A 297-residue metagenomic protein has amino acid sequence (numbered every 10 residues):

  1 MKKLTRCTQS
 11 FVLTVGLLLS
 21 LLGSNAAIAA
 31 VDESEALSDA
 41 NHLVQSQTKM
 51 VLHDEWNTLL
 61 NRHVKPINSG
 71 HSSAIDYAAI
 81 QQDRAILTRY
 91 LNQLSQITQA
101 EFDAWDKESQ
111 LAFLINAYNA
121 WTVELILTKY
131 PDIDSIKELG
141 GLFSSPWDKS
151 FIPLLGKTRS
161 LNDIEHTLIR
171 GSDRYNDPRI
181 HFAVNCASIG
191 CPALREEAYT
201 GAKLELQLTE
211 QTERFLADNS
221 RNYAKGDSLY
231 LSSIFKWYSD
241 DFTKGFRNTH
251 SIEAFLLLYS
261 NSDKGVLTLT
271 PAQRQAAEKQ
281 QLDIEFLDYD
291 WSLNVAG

Functional and structural regions predicted by a protein language model:
M1-C7: N-terminal secretory signal peptides that target proteins for export/translocation
C7, F11, P146-D148: Proteins with a high burden of low-complexity, intrinsically disordered sequence enriched in S/T/G/P/A and R, requiring
S10-G23: Bacterial N-terminal signal peptides
S24-A29: Sec/Tat signal peptide C-region and signal peptidase I cleavage site
A30-I115, N119-G297: Interaction/scaffold regions that mediate signaling and macromolecular assembly across diverse proteins
